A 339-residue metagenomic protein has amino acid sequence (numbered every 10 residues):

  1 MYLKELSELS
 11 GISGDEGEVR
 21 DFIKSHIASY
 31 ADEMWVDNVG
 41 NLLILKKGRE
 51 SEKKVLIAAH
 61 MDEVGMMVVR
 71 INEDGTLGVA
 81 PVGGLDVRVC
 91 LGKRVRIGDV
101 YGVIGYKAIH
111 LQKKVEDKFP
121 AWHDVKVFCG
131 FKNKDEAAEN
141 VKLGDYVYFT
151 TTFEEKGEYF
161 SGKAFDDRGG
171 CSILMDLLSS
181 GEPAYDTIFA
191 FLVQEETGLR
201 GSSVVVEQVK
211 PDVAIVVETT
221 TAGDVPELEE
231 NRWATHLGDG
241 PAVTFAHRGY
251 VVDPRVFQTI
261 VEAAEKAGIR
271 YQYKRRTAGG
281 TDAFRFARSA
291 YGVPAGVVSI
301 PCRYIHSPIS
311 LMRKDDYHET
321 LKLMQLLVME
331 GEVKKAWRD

Functional and structural regions predicted by a protein language model:
M1-D339: N-terminal hydrophobic/helix-forming segments and targeting peptides
